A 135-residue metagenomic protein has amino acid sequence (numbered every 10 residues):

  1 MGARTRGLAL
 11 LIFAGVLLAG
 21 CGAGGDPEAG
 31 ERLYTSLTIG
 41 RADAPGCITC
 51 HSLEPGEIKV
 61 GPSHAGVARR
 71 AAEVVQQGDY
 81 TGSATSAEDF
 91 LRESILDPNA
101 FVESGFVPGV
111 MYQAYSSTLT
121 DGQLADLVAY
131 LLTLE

Functional and structural regions predicted by a protein language model:
M1-A19: Sec-dependent bacterial lipoprotein signal peptides
G20-A42, A84-T85: Electrostatic cytochrome c docking/interface patches
A23, D89, F101, G109-E135: C-terminal capping alpha-helices of c-type cytochrome domains
D26, D43, V60, V107-P108: N-terminal alpha-helical segment
E28-R32, P45-I48, P62, D89 (+3 more regions): Solvent-exposed, polar/charged alpha-helical surfaces in well-ordered, non-transmembrane soluble domains, broadly
T38, I48-S94, Y112-S117: Gly/Gly-Pro-rich "capping" loops immediately C-terminal to redox-active cysteine motifs in periplasmic/lumenal
I39, N99-E103: Generic structural signal for secondary-structure transition and capping sites
H51, L96, L132-E135: Protein kinase-like catalytic domain
